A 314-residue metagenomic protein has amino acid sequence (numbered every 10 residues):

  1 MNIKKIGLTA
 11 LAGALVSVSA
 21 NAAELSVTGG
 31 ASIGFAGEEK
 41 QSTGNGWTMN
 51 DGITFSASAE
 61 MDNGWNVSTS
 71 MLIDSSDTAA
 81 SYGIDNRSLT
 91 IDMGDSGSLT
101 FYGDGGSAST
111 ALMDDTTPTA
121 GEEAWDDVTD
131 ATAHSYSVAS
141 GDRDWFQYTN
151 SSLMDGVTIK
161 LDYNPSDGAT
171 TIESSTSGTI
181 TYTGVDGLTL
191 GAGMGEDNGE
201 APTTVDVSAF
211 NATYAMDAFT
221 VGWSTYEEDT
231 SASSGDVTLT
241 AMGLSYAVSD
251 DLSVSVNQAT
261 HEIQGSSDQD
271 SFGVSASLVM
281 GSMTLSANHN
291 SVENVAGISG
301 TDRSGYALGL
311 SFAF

Functional and structural regions predicted by a protein language model:
M1-F314: Outer-membrane beta-barrel proteins
